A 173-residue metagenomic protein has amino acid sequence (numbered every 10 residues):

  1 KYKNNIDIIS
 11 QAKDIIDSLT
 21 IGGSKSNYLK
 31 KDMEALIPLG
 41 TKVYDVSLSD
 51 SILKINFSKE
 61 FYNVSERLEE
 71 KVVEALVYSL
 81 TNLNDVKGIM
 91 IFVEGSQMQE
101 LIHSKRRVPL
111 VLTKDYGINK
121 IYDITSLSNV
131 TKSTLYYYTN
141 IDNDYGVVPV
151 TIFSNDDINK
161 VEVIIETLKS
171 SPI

Functional and structural regions predicted by a protein language model:
K1-I173: Bimodal "functional hotspot" detector
